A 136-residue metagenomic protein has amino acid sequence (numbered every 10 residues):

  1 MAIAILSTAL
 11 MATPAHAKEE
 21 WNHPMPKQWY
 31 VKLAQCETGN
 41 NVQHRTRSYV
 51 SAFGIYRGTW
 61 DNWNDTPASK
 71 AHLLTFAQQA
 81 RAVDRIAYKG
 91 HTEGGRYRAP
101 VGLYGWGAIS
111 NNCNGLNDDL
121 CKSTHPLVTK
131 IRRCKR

Functional and structural regions predicted by a protein language model:
M1-A17: Secretory targeting and sorting signals
T8, V31, G58: Surface-exposed charge patches
M11, H16, G39-N40, T66 (+1 more regions): A general structural signal for well-ordered secondary-structure junctions
T13-Q28, K89, C134-R136: Polybasic, low-complexity, intrinsically disordered segments
N22-T46: Extracytoplasmic/periplasm-facing segments of secreted or lipoprotein envelope proteins
R47-F53, R57-N62, P67-R136: Catalytic and binding regions of secreted/periplasmic enzymes and modules that target cell-wall glycans
